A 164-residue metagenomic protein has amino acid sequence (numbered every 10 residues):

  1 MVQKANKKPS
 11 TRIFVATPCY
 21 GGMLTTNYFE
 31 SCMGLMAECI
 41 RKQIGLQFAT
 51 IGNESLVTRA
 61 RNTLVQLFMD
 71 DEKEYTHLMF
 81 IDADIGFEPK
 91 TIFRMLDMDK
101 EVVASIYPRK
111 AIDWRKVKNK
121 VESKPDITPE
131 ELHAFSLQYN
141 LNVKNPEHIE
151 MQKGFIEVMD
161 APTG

Functional and structural regions predicted by a protein language model:
M1-R59: N-proximal low-complexity "stem/linker" segments adjacent to membrane-targeting elements
T11-I13, Y75-T76, K100: Local beta-strand N-terminus motif with an aromatic residue
T63-H77: Active-site nucleotide-sugar/metal-binding loop of Leloir-type enzymes
K73-E88: Short beta-strand-to-loop acidic/aromatic patch adjacent to the donor-nucleotide binding site
E88-G164: Conserved catalytic core of nucleotide-sugar-dependent glycosyltransferases
